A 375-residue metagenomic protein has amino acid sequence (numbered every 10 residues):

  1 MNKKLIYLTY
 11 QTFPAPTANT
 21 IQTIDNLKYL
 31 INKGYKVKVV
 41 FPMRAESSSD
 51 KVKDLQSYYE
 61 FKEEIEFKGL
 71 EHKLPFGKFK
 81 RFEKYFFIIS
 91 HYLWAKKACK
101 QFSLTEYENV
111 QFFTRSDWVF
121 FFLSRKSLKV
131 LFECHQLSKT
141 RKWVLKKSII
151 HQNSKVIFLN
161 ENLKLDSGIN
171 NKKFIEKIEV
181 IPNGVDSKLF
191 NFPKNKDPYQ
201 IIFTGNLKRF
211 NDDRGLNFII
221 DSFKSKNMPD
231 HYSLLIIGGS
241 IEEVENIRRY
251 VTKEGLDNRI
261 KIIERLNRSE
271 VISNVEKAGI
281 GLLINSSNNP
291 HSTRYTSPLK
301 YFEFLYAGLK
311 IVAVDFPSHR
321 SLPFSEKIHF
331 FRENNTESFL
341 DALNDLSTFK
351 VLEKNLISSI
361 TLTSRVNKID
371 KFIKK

Functional and structural regions predicted by a protein language model:
M1-E60, T105-Y107, D221-M228: N-terminal subdomain of nucleotide-sugar transferases
I6-L8, I157, V185, K194-F223 (+1 more regions): Conserved donor-binding/catalytic core segment of Leloir-type glycosyltransferases
T9, F13-P16, K36-S90, F120 (+1 more regions): N-terminal strand-loop element at the rim of the active site of nucleotide-sugar-dependent glycosyltransferases
A18, F210-R214, S269-V271, G281-E303 (+1 more regions): Nucleotide-sugar-dependent
A18, K188-N191, E333-K375: A charged, aromatic-enriched C-terminal amphipathic alpha-helix characteristic of glycosyltransferases across folds
M43, T204, S233-N246, E264: Glycosyltransferase donor-sugar binding loop
N162, G184: Carbohydrate-associated surface elements
G238, E245-V275, I280: Nucleotide-activated donor-binding/catalytic signature segment of Leloir-type glycosyltransferases, i.e., the conserved
